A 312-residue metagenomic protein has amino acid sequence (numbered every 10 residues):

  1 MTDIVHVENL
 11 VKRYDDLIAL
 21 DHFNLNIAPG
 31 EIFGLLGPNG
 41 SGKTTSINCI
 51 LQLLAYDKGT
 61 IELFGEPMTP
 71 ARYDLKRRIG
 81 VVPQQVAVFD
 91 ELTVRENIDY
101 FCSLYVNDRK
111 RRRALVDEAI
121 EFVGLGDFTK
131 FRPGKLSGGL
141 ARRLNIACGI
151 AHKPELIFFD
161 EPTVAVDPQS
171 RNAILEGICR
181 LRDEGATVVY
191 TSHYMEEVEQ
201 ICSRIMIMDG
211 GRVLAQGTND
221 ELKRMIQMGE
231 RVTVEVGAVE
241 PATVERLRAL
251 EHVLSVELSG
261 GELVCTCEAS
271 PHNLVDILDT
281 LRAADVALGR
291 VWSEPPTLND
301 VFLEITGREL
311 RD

Functional and structural regions predicted by a protein language model:
G59-P70, L75: Conserved ABC transporter NBD signature motif
E91, R132-G139: Conserved ABC ATPase signature
D99, S103, K110-F128: Conserved ABC ATPase "signature" region
K153: Conserved catalytic motifs of ABC-family nucleotide-binding domains
I157-D160: Catalytic Walker B motif of ABC-type/P-loop ATPase nucleotide-binding domains
L175-E268: ABC transporter nucleotide-binding domain
